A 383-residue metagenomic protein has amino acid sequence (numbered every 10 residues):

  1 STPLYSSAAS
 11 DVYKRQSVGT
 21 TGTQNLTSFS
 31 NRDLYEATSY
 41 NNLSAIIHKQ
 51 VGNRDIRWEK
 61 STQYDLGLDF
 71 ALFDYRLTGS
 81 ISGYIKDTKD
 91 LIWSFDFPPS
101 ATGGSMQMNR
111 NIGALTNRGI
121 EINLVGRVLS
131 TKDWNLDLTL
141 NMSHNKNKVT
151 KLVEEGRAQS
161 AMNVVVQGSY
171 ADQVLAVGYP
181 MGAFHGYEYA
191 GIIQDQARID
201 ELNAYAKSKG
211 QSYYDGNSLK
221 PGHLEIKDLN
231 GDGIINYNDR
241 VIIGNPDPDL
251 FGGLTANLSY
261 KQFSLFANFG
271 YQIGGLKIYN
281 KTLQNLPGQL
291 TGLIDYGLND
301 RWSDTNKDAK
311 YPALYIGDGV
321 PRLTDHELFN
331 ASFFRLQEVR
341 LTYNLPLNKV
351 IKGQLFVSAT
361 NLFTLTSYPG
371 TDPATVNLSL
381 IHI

Functional and structural regions predicted by a protein language model:
S1-A9, Y13, I381-H382: Single conserved hydrophobic/aromatic residue that forms the stacking wall/gate of nucleotide- or nucleobase-binding
S7-S10, Q16, L66-F70, I81 (+5 more regions): Residues on the lipid-exposed face of transmembrane beta-strands in outer-membrane beta-barrel proteins
S10-D11, F73-R76, L129-L136, V149-E154 (+1 more regions): Short loop/turn motifs that connect adjacent beta-strands in outer-membrane beta-barrel proteins
K14-I56, I85-R110, T150-E154, S160: Surface-exposed extracellular loop regions of Gram-negative outer-membrane beta-barrel proteins, predominantly
V18-G22, G83-K89, G126-V128, M142-K148 (+6 more regions): Transmembrane beta-strands of outer-membrane beta-barrel pores
N31, A37-T78, Q107-T131, G178-I192 (+1 more regions): Outer-membrane beta-barrel signature, preferentially recognizing the C-terminal barrel domain of Gram-negative
R110, R127-G244, T360, S367-G370: Conserved small-residue
L219-P221, Q272-T360: Extracytoplasmic gating/loop element in the C-terminal half of outer-membrane beta-barrel translocons and assembly
